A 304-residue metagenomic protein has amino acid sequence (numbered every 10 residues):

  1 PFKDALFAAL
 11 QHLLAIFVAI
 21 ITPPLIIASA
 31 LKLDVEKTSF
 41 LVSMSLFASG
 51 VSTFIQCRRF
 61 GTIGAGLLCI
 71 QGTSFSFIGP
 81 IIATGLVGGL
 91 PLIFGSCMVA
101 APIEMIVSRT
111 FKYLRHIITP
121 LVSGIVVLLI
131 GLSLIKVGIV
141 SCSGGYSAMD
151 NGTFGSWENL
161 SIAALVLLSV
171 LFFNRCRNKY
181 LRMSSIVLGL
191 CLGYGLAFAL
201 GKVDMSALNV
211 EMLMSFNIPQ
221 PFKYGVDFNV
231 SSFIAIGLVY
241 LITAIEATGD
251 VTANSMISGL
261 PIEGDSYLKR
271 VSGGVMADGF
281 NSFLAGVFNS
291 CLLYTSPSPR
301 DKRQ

Functional and structural regions predicted by a protein language model:
K3-A15, I20, G155-L167, S184-S185 (+2 more regions): Hydrophobic, membrane-embedded alpha-helices of multi-pass small-molecule transporters
A8-L46, I63-G89: Transmembrane helix-boundary motif of multi-pass solute transporters/channels
I16, I20, P24, M44-Q56 (+15 more regions): Alpha-helical transmembrane segments in multi-pass membrane proteins
A28-F47, V51-G64, L238-L292: Membrane-embedded helical hairpins/re-entrant loop segments and their flanking transmembrane helices within multi-pass
V35-F40, S169-F216, D227, I234 (+1 more regions): Flexible hinge motifs at transmembrane-helix junctions and intramembrane kinks/re-entrant loops in multi-pass membrane
F40-L41, T62-F75, H116-I125, R182-V187 (+1 more regions): Short, non-helical or kinked segments that cap or interrupt transmembrane helices
T84-D204: Membrane-embedded alpha-helical modules
Y294-Q304: Single conserved hydrophobic/aromatic residue that forms the stacking wall/gate of nucleotide- or nucleobase-binding
